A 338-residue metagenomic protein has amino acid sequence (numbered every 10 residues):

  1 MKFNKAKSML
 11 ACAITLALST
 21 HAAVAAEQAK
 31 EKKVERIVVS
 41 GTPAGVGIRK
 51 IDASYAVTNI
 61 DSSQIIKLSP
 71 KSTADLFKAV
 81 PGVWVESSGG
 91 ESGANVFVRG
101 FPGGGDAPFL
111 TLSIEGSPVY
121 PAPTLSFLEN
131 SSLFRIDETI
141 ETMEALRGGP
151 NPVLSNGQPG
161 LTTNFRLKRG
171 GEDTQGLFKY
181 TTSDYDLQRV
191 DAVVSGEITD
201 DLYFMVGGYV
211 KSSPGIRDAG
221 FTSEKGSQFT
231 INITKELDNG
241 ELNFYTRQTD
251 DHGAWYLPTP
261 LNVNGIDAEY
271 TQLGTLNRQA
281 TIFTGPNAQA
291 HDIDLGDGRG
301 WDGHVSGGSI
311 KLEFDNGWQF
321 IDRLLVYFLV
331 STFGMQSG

Functional and structural regions predicted by a protein language model:
M1-K30: Cleavable N-terminal targeting peptides that direct proteins into the secretory/outer-membrane pathway or into
K2, L273-N277, I282-Q289, D297-V305 (+1 more regions): Replace "related TpsB outer-membrane translocases also match" with "some related outer-membrane beta-barrels such as
F3-K5, L16, P102, T182-D184 (+1 more regions): Short, flexible loop/turn elements at secondary-structure junctions
L16, E27-Q28, K32, Y203-M205 (+2 more regions): Long, low-complexity, polar and repeat-rich extracellular regions of very large Gram-negative surface proteins
K30-D173: Acidic, small-polar-rich N-terminal luminal/periplasmic segments of exported/outer-membrane proteins
A44, S92, V119, K168 (+7 more regions): Structural signature of outer-membrane beta-barrel domains
L125-F127, A145-L146, T174-L177, S212-I216 (+2 more regions): Extracytoplasmic loops and strand-loop junctions of Gram-negative outer membrane beta-barrel proteins
Q175-L273, G298-G317: Transmembrane beta-barrel wall of Gram-negative outer-membrane proteins
